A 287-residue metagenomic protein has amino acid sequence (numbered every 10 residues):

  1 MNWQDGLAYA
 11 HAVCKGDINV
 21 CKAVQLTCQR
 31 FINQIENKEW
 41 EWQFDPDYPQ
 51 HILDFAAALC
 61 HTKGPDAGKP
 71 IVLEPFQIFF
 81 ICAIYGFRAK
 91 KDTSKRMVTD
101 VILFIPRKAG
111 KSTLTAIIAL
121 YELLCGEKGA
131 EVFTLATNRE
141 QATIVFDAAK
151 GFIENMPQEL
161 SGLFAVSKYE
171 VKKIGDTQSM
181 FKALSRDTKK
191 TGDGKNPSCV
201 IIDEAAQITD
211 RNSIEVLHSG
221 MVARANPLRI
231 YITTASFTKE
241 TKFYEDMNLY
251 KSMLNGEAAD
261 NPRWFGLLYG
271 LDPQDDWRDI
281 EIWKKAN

Functional and structural regions predicted by a protein language model:
M1-N287: Phosphate/NTP-binding elements of NTP-utilizing enzymes
